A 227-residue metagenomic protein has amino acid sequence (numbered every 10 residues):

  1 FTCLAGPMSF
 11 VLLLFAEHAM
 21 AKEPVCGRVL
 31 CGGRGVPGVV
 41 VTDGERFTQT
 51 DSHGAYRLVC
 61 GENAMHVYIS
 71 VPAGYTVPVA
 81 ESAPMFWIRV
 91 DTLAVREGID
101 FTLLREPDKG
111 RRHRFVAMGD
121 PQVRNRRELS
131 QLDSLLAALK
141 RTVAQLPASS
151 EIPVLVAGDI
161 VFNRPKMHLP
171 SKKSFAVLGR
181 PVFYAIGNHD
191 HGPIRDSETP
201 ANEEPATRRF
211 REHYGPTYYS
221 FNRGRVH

Functional and structural regions predicted by a protein language model:
T2-L14: Bacterial N-terminal signal peptides
L13-P24: Beta-strand-rich domain onsets/edges
K22-E45, E62-N63: Short, ordered, surface-exposed loop/turn motifs in non-cytosolic proteins
P24, E81-H168: N-terminal active-site segment of His-dependent metallophosphoesterases
C31, F86, I99-D108, P121-R124 (+1 more regions): Conserved catalytic scaffold of divalent metal-dependent phosphoesterases
T42-C60: Short, acidic Ser/Thr/Gly-rich low-complexity loop/linker segments typical of extracellular and cell-surface proteins
D43, A64-R89: A short, solvent-exposed loop/turn motif at the edges and junctions of modular extracellular/periplasmic domains
A73-V79, K166-H227: Extended active-site neighborhood of metal-dependent phosphoesterases/phosphodiesterases
